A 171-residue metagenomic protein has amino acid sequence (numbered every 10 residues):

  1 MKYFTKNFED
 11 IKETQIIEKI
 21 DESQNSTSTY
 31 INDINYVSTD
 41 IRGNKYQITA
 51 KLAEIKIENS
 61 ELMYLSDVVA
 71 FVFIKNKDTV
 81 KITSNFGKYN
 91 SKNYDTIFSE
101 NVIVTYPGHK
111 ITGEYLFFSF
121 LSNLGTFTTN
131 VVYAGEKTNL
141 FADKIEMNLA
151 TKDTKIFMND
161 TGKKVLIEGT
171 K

Functional and structural regions predicted by a protein language model:
M1-K171: Mature-chain termini and adjacent capping regions
